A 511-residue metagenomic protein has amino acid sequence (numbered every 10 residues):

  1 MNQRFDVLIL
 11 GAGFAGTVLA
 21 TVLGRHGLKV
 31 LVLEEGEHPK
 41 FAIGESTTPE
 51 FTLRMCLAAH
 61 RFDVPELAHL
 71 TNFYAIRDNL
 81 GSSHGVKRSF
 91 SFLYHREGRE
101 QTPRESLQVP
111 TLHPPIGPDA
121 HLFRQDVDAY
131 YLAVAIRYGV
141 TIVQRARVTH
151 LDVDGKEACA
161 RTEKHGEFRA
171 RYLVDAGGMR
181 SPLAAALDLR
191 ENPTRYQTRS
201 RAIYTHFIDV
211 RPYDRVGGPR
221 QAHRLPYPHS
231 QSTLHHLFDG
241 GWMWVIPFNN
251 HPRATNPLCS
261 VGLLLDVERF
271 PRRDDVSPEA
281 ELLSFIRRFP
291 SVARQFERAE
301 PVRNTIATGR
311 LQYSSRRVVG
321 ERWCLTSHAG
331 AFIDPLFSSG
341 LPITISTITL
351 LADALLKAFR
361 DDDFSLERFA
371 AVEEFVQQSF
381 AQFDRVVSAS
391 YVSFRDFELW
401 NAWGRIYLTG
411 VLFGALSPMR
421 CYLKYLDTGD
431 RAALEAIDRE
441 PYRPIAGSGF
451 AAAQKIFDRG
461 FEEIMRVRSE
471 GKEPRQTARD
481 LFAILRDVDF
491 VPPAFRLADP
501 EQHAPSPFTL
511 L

Functional and structural regions predicted by a protein language model:
N2-A15, L31: Beta1/beta-strand and adjacent pyrophosphate-binding region of the FAD-binding site in flavoprotein oxidoreductases
A15, H38, R180: Conserved Rossmann-like nucleotide-cofactor binding loop
G24-E45: Glycine-rich FAD pyrophosphate-binding loop
K40-R99: N-terminal FAD cofactor-binding segment of flavoenzymes
D78-G178, P182-L183: Feature captures the FAD/FMN-dependent oxidoreductase FAD-binding
V134-S291, I348: Predominantly flavin-linked oxidoreductase catalytic cores and closely associated redox partners
G241-M243, P247, D266-A354, A358-S388: FAD/FMN-dependent oxidoreductases across multiple families
L356-L511: C-terminal helical "tail/cap" subdomain of flavin- and related membrane-associated enzymes
